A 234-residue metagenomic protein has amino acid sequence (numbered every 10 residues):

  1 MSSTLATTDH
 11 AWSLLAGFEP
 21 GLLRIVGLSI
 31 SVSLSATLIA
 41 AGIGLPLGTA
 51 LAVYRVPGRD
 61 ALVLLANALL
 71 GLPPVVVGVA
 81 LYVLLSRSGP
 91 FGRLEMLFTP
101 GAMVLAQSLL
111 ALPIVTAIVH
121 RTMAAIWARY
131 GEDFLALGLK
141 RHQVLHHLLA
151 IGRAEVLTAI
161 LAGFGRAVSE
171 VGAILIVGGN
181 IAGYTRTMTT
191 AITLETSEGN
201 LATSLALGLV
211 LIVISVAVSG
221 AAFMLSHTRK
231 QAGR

Functional and structural regions predicted by a protein language model:
M1-T37, Y54-R59, L148, E195-A202: Periplasmic/extracellular loop-to-transmembrane helix junction in inner-membrane transport proteins
S3-S13, P20, V77-S108, G178-I181: Membrane-interfacial helix termini and adjacent extracytoplasmic/periplasmic loops of multi-pass transporters
L15-G21, V177-V216, G220: Interhelical loop and adjacent transmembrane-helix boundary motif in polytopic membrane transport permeases
G27-A36, L69, H142-A154, T158 (+1 more regions): Alpha-helical transmembrane segments of multi-pass membrane proteins
S31, P57-D60, P73, P100-G101 (+5 more regions): Residues that define the loop-to-transmembrane-helix transition and helix capping in multi-pass membrane transporters
S35-A66, A128, R141, L148 (+1 more regions): Transmembrane-helix boundary motif in ABC transporter permease subunits
I43, A66-P74, M96-H120, A150-E155 (+3 more regions): Faces of alpha-helical transmembrane segments in polytopic inner-membrane proteins
I114-G131, L135-G138, H142-H147, L205-R234: C-terminal transmembrane helix and the adjacent membrane-cytosol boundary/short C-terminal tail of inner/organellar
